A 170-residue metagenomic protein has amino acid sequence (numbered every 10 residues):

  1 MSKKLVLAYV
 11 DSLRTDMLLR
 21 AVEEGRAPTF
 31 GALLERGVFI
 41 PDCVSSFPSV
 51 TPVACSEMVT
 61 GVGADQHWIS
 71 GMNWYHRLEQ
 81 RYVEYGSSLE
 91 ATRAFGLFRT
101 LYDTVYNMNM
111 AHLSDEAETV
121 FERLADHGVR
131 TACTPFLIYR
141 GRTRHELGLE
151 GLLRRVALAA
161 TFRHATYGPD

Functional and structural regions predicted by a protein language model:
M1-K3, R26-A27, A91-A94: Short hydrophobic/aromatic-rich motifs at helix boundaries and adjacent loops
S2-L18, A32-L33, M58, L124: Beta-strand elements within well-structured catalytic alpha/beta cores of enzymes that handle phosphate/sulfate esters
K3-K4, A27-P28, V53, S114-E122: A structural signal for well-ordered alpha-helical segments within the folded catalytic domains of diverse enzymes
L7-Y9, V44, C133-L137: Glycine-rich, histidine-containing beta strand-loop boundary motifs that form or position
A8, R20, P48, M110-S114: Short, charged/polar micro-motifs that form catalytic or ligand-binding hotspots
S12-T15, F47-P48, I138-R140: Solvent-exposed loop/turn segments at secondary-structure junctions within structured extracellular/periplasmic domains
L19-I69, N73, A132: Short, structured active-site-proximal loop/turn typified by the sulfatase FGly-forming signature C/S-X-P-X-R
V62-D170: His/Asp/Glu-rich, glycine-adjacent segments that coordinate divalent cations and/or stabilize oxyanion chemistry on
